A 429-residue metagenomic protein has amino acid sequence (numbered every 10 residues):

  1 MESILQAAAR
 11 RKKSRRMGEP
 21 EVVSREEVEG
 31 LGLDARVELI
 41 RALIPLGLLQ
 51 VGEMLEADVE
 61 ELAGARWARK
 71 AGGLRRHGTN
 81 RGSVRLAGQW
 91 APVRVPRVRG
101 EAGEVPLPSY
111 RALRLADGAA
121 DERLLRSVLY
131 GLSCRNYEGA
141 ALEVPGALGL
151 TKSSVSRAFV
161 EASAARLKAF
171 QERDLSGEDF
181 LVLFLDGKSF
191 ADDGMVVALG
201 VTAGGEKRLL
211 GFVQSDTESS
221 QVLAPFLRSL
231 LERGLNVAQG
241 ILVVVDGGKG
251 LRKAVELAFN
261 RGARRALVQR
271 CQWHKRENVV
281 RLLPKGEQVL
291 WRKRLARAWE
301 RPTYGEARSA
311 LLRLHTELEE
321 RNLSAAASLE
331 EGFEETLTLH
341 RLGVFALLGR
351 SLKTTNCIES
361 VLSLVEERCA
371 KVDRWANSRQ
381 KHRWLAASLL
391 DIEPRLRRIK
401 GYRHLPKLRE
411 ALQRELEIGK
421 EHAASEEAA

Functional and structural regions predicted by a protein language model:
M1-D34, L46, G52, E56-G64 (+1 more regions): Acidic/histidine-rich catalytic cores and adjacent linkers of DNA breakage/strand-transfer/modification proteins
E2-I4, V28, E61, W67-A68 (+7 more regions): RNase H-like nuclease fold core
E53, R135, S153: Key DNA-contact positions within bacterial/archaeal DNA-binding proteins
L55, L124, Y137, V182-K188 (+6 more regions): Short, conserved catalytic/metal-binding motifs centered on acidic residues
V93, P108, V279-S309, R313: Metal-dependent DNA phosphodiester-chemistry modules and their immediately adjacent helices/loops in DNA-processing
A120-G131: Short, amphipathic alpha-helical "recognition" segments used to contact nucleic acids or chromatin
G131-A141: Short, charged amphipathic recognition helices of the HTH superfamily and cognate SANT/SANTA-like modules
L242-K249, V255-R294: Conserved beta-strand -> loop -> alpha-helix junction used to position metal-binding or nucleic-acid-contacting
